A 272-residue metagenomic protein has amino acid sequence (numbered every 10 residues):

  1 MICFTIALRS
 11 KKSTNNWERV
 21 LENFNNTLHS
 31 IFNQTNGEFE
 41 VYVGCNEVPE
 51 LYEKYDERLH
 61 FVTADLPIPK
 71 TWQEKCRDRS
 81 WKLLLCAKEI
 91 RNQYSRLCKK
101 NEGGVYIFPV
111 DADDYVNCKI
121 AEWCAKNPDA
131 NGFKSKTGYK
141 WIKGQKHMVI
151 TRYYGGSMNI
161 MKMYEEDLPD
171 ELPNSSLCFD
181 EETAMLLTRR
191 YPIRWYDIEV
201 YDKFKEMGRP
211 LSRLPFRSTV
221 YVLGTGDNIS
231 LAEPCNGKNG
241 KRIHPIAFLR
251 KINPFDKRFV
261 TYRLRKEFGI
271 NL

Functional and structural regions predicted by a protein language model:
M1-I6, S30-I31, F39-V43: Hydrophobic targeting segments
K11-E22, T71-R77, M185-Y191: Short, flexible/disordered intra-domain loops and linkers
L21-E38: Short, acidic, metal-binding catalytic loop of nucleotide-sugar glycosyltransferases
I31, C45-V48, A112: Conserved short acidic donor-positioning loop in nucleotide-sugar-dependent glycosyltransferases
P49-E102: Active-site-proximal specificity loops/subdomain of glycosyltransferases
R96-Y115: Short beta-strand-to-loop acidic/aromatic patch adjacent to the donor-nucleotide binding site
N117-I193: Conserved catalytic core of nucleotide-sugar-dependent glycosyltransferases
L177-L272: C-terminal catalytic/acceptor-binding lobe
